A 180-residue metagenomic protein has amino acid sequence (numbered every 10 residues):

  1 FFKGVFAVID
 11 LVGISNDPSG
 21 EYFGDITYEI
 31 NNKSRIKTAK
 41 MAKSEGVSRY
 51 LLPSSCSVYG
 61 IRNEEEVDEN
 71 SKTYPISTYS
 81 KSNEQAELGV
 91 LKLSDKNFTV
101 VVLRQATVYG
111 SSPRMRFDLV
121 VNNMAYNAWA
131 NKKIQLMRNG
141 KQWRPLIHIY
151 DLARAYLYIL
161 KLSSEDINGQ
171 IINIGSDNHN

Functional and structural regions predicted by a protein language model:
F1-I30: NAD(P)H-binding glycine-rich loop region in Rossmannoid oxidoreductase-like domains and their noncatalytic homologs
A7, S34-K37, R49, S71 (+2 more regions): Conserved cofactor-binding/catalytic machinery of classical short-chain dehydrogenase/reductase
P18-I26, I61-E65, P113-R114: Conserved catalytic-core motifs of eukaryotic protein kinase domains, centered on the activation segment
Y28-N32, E65, S71, I76-E84 (+2 more regions): Short-chain dehydrogenase/reductase
I36-T78: Conserved Rossmann-fold NAD(P)-dependent oxidoreductase catalytic core, especially the SDR/UDP-sugar
I61, Y74-R104, A128-A130: Active-site Tyr-X1-5-Lys
E84, Y109-N122, M137, I149-Y150 (+2 more regions): Glycine/proline-rich active-site loop of Rossmann-fold NAD(P)-dependent oxidoreductases
